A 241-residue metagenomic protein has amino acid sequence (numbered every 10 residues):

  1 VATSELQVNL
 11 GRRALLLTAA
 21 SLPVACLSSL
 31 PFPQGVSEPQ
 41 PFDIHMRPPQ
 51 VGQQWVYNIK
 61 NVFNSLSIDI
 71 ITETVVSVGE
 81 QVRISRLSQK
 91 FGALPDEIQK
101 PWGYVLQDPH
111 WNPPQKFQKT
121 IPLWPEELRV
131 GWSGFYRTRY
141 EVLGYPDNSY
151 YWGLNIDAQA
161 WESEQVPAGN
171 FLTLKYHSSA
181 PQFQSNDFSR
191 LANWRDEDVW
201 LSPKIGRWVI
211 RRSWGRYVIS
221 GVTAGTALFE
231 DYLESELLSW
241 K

Functional and structural regions predicted by a protein language model:
V1-L10, L17-C26: N-terminal secretory signal peptides
A2, V8-N9, N61, Q99-K100 (+2 more regions): Poly-acidic low-complexity segments
T3-L6, S29-L30, N112, W132-G134: Short hydrophobic/aromatic-rich motifs at helix boundaries and adjacent loops
V8, V24, F32-Q34, Q40 (+6 more regions): Generic low-complexity segments that are intrinsically disordered, proline-rich and/or Lys/Arg-biased
R12-R13, R211: Basic side chains
T18, C26-S28, D43, F117-T120: Residue-level detector of alpha-helical hydrophobic segments embedded in or interacting with membranes
L27-I98, L143-K241: Acidic, serine/threonine-rich low-complexity disordered tracts
S77-Q81, L87-R139: An acidic-aromatic
